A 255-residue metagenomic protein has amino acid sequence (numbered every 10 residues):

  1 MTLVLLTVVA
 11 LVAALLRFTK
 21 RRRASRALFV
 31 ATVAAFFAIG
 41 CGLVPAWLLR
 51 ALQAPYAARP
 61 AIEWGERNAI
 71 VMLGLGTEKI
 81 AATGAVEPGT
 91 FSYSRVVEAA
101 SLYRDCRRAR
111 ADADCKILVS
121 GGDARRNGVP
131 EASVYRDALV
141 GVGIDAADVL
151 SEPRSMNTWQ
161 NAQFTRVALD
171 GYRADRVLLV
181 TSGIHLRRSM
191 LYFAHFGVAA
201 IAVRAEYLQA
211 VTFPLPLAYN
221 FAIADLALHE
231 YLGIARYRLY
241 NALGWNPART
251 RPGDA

Functional and structural regions predicted by a protein language model:
M1-R17, L228: Membrane-embedded alpha-helical segments of integral membrane proteins
L3-L6, I39-V44: N-terminal nucleotide/polyanion-binding subdomain common to many enzyme families
L3-L6, R26-V30: Sec-dependent signal peptide recognition, specifically the positively charged N-region followed immediately by
R17-A27: Membrane-interface helix-boundary motifs at transmembrane edges
T19-R21, A51-R59, A242-P247: Membrane-interface elements of multi-pass transporters and channels
A27-G42: Hydrophobic membrane-insertion alpha-helices, especially the h-region of bacterial N-terminal signal peptides
G42-F221: A structural signal for short, hydrophobic/glycine-enriched beta-strand patches
Y207, L215, N220-A255: Extracytoplasmic/luminal low-complexity segments enriched in Pro/Gly and acidic/polar residues that act as flexible
